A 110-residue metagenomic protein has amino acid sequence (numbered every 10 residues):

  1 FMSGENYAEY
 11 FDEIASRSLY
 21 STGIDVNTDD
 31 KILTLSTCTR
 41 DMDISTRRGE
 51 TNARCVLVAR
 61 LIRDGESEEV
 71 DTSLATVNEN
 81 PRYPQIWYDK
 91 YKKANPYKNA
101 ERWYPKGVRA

Functional and structural regions predicted by a protein language model:
F1-A110: Extracytoplasmic/periplasmic soluble domains downstream of a signal peptide or transmembrane helix
